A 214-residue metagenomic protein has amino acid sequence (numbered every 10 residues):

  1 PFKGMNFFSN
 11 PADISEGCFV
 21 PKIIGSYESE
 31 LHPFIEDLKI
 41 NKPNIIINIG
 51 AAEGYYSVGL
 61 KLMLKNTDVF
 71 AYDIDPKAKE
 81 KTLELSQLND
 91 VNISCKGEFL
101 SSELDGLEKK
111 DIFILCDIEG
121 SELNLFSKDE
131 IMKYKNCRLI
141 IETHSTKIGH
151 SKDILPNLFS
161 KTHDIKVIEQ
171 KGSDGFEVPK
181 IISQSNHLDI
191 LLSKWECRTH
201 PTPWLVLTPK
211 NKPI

Functional and structural regions predicted by a protein language model:
P1-Y72, E80-L85, N89-S94, L104-L107 (+1 more regions): S-adenosyl-L-methionine
I45, A51-E53, K79, S94-I154: Active-site segment flanking the S-adenosylmethionine/decSAM binding pocket in AdoMet-dependent transferases
L64-K65, K135, K161: Short, structured coil segments at secondary-structure junctions
D75: Conserved SAM/SAH-binding beta-strand->alpha-helix loop
E84-L85, D153-S160: Short, aromatic/basic amphipathic alpha-helical patches
N157-E169: Conserved Class I S-adenosyl-L-methionine
